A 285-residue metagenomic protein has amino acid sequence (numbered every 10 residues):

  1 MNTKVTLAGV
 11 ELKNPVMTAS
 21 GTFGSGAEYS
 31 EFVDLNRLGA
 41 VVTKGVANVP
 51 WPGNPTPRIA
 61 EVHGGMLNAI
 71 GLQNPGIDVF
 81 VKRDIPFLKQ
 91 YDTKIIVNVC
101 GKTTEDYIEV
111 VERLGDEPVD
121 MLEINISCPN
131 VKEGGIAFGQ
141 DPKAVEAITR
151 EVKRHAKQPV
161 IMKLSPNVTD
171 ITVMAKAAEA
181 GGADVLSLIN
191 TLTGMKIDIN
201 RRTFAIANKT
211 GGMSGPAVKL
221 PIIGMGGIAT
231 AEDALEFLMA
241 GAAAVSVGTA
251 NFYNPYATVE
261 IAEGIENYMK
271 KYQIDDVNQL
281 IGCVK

Functional and structural regions predicted by a protein language model:
M1-I95, G101: N-terminal capping/small domains of soluble enzymes
T18, V41, F80, V97 (+5 more regions): Conserved, mostly hydrophobic/aromatic
G21-T22, G226-I228: Active-site metal-binding loops of divalent metal-dependent hydrolases
G24-S25, E105, Y253: Acidic-and-aromatic substrate-binding clefts and catalytic sites of carbohydrate-active enzymes
E31, L35, K102-I223, E232-A242 (+1 more regions): Alpha/beta enzyme core
A47-P52, P129-V131, T193-K196, F252-N254: Short gly/pro/ser/thr-enriched loop/turn and capping motifs at secondary-structure boundaries
L67, G71-D92, G139-M162, A205-I222 (+1 more regions): Alpha-helix-loop-beta-strand connector modules within alpha/beta enzyme cores
A217-V218, I223, A229-K285: Alpha/beta catalytic cores of nucleotide-metabolism and tRNA/nucleoside-modifying enzymes
